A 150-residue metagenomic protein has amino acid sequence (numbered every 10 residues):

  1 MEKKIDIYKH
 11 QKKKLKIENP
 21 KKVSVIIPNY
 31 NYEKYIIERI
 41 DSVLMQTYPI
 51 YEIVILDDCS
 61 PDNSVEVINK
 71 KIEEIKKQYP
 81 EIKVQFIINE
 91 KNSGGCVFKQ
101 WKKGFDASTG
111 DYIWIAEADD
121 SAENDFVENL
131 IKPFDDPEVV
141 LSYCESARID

Functional and structural regions predicted by a protein language model:
M1-D150: Nucleotide-sugar donor-binding/catalytic module of glycosyltransferases that assemble extracellular/cell-envelope
